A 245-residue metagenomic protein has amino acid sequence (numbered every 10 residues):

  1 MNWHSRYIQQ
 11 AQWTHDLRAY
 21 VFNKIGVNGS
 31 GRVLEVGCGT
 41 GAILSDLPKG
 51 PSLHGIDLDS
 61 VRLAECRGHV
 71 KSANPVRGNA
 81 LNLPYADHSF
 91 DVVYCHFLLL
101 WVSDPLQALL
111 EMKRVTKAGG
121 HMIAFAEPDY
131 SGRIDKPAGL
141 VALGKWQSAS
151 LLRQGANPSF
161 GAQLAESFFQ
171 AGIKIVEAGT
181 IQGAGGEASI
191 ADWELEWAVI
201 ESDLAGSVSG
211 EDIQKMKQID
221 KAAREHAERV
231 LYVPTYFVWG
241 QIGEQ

Functional and structural regions predicted by a protein language model:
M1-H15: Class I SAM-dependent methyltransferase Rossmann-like catalytic core, especially the SAM/SAH-binding loop
N2-W3, V176-V230: C-terminal helical/coil "lid" or tail adjacent to the Rossmann-like core of SAM-dependent
Q12-G29: Conserved alpha-helix/loop element of class I SAM-dependent methyltransferases that forms part of the SAM/SAH-binding
L34, G39-N82: Class I SAM-dependent methyltransferase SAM/SAH-binding core
L81-V92: A short acidic, Gly/Pro-enriched loop at the edge of an enzyme's catalytic core that lines a small-molecule cofactor
V92-P105: A short SAM/SAH-binding and catalytic strip from SAM-dependent methyltransferases
L106-H121: A short glycine-rich, Lys/Arg-flanked "PGG" loop and its adjoining helix->strand segment in the class I
I123-S189, L204-A205, S209: Conserved catalytic/acceptor-binding region of the Class I
